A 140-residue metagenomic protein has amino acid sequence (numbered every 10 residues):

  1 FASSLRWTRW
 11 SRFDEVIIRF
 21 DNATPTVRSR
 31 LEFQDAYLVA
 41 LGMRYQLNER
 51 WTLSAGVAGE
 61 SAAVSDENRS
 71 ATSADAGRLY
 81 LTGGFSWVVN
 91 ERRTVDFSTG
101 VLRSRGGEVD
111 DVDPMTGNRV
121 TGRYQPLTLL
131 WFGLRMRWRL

Functional and structural regions predicted by a protein language model:
F1-L140: Outer-membrane beta-barrel porins/channels
